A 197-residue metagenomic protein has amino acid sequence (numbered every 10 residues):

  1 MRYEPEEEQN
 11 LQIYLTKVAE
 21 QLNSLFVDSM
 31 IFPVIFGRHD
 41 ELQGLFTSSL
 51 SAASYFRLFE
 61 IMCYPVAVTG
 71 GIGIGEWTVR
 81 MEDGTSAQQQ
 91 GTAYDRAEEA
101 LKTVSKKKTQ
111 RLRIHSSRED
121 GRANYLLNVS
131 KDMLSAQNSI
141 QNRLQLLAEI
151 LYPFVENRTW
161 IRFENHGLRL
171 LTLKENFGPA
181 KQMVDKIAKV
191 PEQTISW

Functional and structural regions predicted by a protein language model:
M1-W197: Regulatory and interdomain segments flanking nucleotide-handling catalytic cores in signaling/defense enzymes
